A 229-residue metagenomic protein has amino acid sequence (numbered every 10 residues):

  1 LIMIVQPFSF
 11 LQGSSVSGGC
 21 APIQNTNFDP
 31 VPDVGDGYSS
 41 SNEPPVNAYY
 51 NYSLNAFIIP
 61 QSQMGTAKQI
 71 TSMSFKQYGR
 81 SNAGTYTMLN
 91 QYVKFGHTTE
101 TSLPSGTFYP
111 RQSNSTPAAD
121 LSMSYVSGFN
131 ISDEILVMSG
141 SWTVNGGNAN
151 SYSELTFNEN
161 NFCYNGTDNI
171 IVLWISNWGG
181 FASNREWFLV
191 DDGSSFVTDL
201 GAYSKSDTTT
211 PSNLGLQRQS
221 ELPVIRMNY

Functional and structural regions predicted by a protein language model:
I4, F10-S53, L214-Y229: Boundary/junction segments of secreted and surface-exposed precursor proteins
G35-S81: A short beta-strand-loop element at or near the start of a globular domain
S62-A67, A83-G84, E159-G166: Surface-exposed acidic, glycine-flexible loop patches that form ligand/cofactor-binding and adhesion interfaces
S72, N90-Y92, V224: Extracellular/lumenal ectodomain signal focusing on beta-strand-rich modules and carbohydrate-recognition contexts
Y78-T87, W178-A182: Extended, low-complexity, turn-rich repeat/linker tracts enriched in Gly/Pro/Ser/Thr and Asp/Glu that occur
T85-Y92, R111: Short, glycine/acidic-rich hinge or "gate" loops at secondary-structure transitions that mediate conformational
K94-S194: Aromatic- and Gly/Pro-enriched, solvent-exposed loop/edge beta-strand patches characteristic of beta-rich domains
W174-E221: Short, surface-exposed beta-strand/loop patches at domain edges that form aromatic-rich interfacial subsites
